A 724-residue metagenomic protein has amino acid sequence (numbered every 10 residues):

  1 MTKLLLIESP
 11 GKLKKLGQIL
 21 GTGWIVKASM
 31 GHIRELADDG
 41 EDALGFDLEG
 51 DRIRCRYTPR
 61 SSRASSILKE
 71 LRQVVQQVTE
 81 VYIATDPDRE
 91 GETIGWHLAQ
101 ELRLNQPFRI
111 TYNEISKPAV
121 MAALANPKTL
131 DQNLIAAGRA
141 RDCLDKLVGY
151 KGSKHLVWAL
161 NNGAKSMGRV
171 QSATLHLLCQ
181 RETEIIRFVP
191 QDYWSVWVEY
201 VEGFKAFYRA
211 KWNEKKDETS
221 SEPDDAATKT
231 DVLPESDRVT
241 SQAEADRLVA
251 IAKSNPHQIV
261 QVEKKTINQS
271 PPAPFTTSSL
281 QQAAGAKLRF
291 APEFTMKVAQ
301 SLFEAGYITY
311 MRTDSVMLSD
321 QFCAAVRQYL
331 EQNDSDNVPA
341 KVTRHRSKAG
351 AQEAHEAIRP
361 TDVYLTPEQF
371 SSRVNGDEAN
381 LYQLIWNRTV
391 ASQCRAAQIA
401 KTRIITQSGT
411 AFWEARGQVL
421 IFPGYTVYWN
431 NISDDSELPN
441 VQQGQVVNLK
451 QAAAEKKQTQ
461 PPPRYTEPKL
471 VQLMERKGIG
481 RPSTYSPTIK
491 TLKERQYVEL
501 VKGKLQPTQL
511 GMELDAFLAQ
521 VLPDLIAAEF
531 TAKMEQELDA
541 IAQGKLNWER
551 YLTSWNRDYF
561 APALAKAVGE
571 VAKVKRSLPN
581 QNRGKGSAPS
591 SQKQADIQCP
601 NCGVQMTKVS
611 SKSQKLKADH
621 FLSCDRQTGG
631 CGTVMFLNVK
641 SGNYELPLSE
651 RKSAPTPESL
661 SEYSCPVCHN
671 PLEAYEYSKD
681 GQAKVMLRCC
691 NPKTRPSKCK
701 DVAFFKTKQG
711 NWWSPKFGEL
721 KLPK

Functional and structural regions predicted by a protein language model:
M1-D142, V148, G152, V239 (+2 more regions): Intrinsically disordered, low-complexity regulatory segments
T2-K3, R187, K229, A245 (+3 more regions): Basic, low-complexity terminal or inter-domain segments flanking catalytic cores
K14-G40, S172-S220, R327, S335 (+1 more regions): Structured, non-catalytic alpha/beta "coupling" segments that mediate domain-domain communication and provide generic
R56-Y82, L177-R181, A283-A284, L381-V390 (+3 more regions): Phosphate-interacting basic helix/loop segments used at nucleotide- and nucleic-acid interfaces
K117-Y200, N268: C-terminal or mid-to-C-terminal helical accessory/interaction module adjacent to the motor/catalytic core
A226-A273, Q442-Q445: Metal- or metallocofactor-binding catalytic centers and their adjacent structured scaffolds across diverse enzyme
I259-V262, S270-A284, T309-T313, P461-L473: Short acidic, hydrophobic short linear motifs in intrinsically disordered regions
